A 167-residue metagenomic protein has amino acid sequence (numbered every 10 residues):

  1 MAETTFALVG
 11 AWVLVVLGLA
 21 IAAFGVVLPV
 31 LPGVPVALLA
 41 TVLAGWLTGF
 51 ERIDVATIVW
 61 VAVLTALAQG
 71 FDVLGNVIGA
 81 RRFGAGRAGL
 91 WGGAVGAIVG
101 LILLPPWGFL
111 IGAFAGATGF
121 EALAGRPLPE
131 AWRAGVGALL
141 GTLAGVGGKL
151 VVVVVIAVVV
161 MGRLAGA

Functional and structural regions predicted by a protein language model:
M1-G10: Short, strongly hydrophobic alpha-helical membrane anchors
A2, V155-A167: Juxtamembrane boundary at the C-terminal end of a transmembrane helix
L17-A22, T41, G92-G100, G137: Hydrophobic, membrane-inserted alpha-helices
G18, A22, A44-G45, L64-D72 (+4 more regions): Alpha-helical transmembrane segments of multi-pass membrane proteins
L19-V36, A97-P106: Transmembrane alpha-helix interface/packing and boundary motifs in multi-pass membrane proteins, characterized by
A37-I53, V95-L101, A115-A124: Interfacial segments of multi-pass membrane proteins
A56-G100: Helix-adjacent hinge/juxtasegments
I102-L104, V136-V151: Individual transmembrane alpha-helices with interfacial aromatic-anchor signatures
